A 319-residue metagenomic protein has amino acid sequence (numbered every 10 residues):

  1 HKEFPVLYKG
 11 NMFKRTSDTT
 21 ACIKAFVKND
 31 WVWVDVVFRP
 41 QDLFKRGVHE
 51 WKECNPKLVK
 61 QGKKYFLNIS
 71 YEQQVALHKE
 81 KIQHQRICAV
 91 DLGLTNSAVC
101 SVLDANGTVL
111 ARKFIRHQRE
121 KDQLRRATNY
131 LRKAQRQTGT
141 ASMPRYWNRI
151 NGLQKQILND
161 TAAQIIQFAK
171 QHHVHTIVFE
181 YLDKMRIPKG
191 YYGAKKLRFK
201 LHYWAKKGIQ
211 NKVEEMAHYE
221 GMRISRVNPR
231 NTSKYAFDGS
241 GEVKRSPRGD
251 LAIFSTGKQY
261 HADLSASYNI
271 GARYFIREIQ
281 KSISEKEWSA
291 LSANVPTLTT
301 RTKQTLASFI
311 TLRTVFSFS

Functional and structural regions predicted by a protein language model:
H1-S319: Nucleic-acid substrate recognition interfaces
